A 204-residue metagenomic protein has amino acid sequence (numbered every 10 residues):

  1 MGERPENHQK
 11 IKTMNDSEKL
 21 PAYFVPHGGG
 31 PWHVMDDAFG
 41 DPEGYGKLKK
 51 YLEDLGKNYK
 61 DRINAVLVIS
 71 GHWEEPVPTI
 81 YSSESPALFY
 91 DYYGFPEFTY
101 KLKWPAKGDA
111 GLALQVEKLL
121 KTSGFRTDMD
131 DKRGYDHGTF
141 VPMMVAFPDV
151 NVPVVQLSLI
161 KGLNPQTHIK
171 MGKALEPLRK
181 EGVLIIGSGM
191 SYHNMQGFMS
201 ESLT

Functional and structural regions predicted by a protein language model:
M1-E18: Basic/polar N-terminal segments that are highly enriched at the extreme N-terminus, encompassing both cleavable
M14-L119, S123: A short aromatic-anchored loop/beta-hairpin motif
P21-P26, A65-G71, L157, L178-S191: Beta-strand elements within well-structured catalytic alpha/beta cores of enzymes that handle phosphate/sulfate esters
K47-G56, Q166-E181: Long, well-ordered alpha-helical scaffolding segments within enzyme catalytic domains, especially pronounced
G71-E74, S85-P86, R133-M143, S191: Short glycine-enriched loops at secondary-structure junctions
Y81-L88, G172-K173, G197-T204: Short, surface-exposed, charged loop/turn segments at secondary-structure junctions
L112-T167, A174: Internal, conserved structured core segments that host functional sites
T122, L163, P177-L184, H193-T204: Surface-exposed, charge/polar-rich loops and edge strands
